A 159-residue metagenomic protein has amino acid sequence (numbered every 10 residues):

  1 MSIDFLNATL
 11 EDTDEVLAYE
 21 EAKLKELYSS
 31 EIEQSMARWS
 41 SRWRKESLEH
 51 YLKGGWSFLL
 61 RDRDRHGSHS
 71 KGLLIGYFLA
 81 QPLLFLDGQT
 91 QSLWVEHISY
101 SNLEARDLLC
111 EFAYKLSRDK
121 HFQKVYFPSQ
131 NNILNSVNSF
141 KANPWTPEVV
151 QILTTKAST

Functional and structural regions predicted by a protein language model:
I3-A18, L27-S29: A short beta-loop-alpha structural element at the N-terminal edge of CoA-dependent acyl/N-acetyltransferase catalytic
K25-E46: Conserved GNAT-fold acetyl-CoA-binding loop/helix
R44-L59, R63: A short helix-loop-beta-strand connector motif used in the catalytic cores of GNAT acetyltransferases and, in some
L59, S70-P82: Conserved beta-strand in the GNAT
L83-V95: A conserved beta-turn-beta hairpin within the catalytic core of GNAT-like acetyltransferases that forms part
L93-A105: A short, internal acetyl-CoA/4′-phosphopantetheine-binding micro-motif in the GNAT/acyltransferase core
N102-K115: Conserved acetyl-CoA-binding loop-helix of GNAT-fold acetyltransferases
R118-Q130: Conserved GNAT acetyl-CoA-binding A-motif
